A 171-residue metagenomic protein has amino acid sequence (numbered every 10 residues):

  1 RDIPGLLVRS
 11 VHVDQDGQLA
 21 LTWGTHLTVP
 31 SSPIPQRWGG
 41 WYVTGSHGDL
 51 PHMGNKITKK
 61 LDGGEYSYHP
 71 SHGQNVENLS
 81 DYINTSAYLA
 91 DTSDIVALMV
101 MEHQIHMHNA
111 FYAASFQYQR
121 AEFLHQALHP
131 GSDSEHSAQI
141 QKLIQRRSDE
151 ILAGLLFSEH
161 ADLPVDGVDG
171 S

Functional and structural regions predicted by a protein language model:
R1-G167, S171: Sequence context surrounding c-type heme c attachment/ligation sites in exported
